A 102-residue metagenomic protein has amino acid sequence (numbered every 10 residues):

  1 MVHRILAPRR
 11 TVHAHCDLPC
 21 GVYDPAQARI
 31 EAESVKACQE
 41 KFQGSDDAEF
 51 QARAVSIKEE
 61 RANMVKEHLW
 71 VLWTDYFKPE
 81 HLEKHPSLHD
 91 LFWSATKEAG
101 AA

Functional and structural regions predicted by a protein language model:
M1-Q51, P86-A101: N-terminal intrinsically disordered, cationic/polar leader segments that include organellar targeting peptides
H3-R4, N63, E80: A generic short-segment signal for beta-strand/edge and adjacent turn/coil regions
Q39, K66-W73, T96: Extended amphipathic alpha-helical scaffold segments
Q51-K66: Alpha-helical segments in soluble extracytoplasmic regions
V55, T74-F77, A101: OB-fold and OB-like single-stranded nucleic-acid-recognition modules and their adjacent interaction interfaces
S56-E59, L82-F92: Short, well-ordered coil↔helix boundary/capping segments
H68-H85: Short, solvent-exposed, charged loop/turn and helix-capping segments that join or cap alpha-helices on peripheral
